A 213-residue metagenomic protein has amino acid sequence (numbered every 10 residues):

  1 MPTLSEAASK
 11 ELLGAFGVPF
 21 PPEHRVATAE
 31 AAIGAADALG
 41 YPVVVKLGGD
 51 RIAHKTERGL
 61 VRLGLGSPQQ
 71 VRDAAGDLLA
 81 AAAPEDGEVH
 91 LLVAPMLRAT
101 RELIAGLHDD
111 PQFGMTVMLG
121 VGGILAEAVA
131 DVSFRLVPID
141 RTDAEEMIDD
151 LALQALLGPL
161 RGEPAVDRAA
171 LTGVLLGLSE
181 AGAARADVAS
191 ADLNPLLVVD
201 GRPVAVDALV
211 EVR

Functional and structural regions predicted by a protein language model:
M1-R213: ATP-dependent carboxylate/acyl-activation modules
